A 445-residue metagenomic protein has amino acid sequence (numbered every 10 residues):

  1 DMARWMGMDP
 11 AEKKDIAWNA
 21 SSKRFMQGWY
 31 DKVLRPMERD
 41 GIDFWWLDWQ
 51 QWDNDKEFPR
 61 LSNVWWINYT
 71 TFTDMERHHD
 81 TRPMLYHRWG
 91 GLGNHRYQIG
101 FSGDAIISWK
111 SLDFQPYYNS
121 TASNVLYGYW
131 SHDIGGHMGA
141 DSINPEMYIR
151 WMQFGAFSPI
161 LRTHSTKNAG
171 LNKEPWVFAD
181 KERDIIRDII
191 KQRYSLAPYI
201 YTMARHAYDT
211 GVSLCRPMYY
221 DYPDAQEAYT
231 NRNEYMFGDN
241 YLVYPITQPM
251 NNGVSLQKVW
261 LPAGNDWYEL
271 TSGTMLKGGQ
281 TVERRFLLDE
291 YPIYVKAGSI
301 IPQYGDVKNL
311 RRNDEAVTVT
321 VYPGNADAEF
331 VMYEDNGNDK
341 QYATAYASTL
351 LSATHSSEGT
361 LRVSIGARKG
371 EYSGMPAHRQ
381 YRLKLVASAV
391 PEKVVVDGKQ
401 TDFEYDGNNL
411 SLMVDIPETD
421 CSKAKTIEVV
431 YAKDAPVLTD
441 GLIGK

Functional and structural regions predicted by a protein language model:
D1-E290, V295-K296, N338: Catalytic-domain carbohydrate-binding cleft regions of carbohydrate-active enzymes
L34, F44-W49, Y86, L92 (+6 more regions): N-terminal, helix-rich and Lys/Arg-enriched segments in bacterial and organellar proteins
M236-F237, H355-E358, Y405: Generic beta-strand structural signal
D239-N240, S272, G359-L361, N408-L410: Beta-strand-connecting loop/turn residues
E269-L288, K393-D415: Solvent-exposed beta-strand/loop surfaces of large extracellular or lumenal domains
I293, A297-K399, I416-K423, Y431-K445: Accessory, solvent-exposed terminal regions and/or long lumenal/extracellular loops of proteins
